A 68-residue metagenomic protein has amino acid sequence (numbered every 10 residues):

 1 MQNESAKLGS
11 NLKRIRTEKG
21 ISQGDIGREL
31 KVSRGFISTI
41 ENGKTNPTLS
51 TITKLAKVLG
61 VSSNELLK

Functional and structural regions predicted by a protein language model:
M1-E18: A short, Lys/Arg-rich alpha-helix, primarily the initiator
K13, G24, T53: Residues within the helices of the helix-turn-helix
R16, G27, A56: The alpha-helix within a helix-turn-helix
G20-S38: Short alpha-helical DNA-recognition segment
S50-E65: DNA major-groove recognition helix of helix-turn-helix/homeodomain DNA-binding modules
K68: Phosphate-coordinating loops and pocket residues in cytosolic domains that bind phosphorylated ligands
